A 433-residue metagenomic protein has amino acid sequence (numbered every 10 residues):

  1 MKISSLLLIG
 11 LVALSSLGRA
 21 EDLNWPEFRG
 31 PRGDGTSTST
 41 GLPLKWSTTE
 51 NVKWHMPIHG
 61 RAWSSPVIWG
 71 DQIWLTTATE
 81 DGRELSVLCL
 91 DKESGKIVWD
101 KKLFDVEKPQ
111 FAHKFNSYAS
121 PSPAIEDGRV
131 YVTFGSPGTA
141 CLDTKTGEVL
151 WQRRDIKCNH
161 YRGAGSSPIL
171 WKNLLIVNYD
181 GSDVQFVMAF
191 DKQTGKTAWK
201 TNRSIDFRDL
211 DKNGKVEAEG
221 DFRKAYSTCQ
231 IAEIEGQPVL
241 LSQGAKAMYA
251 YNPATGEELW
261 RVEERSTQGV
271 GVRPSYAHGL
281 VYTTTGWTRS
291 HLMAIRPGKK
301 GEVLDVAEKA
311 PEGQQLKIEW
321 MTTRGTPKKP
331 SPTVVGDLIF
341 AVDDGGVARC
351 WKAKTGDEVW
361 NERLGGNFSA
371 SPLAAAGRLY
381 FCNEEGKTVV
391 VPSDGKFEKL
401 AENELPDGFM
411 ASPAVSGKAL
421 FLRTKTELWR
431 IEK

Functional and structural regions predicted by a protein language model:
M1-L7: Bacterial N-terminal signal peptides that target proteins for export
L7-S15: Bacterial N-terminal signal peptides
G18-K433: Noncatalytic, solvent-exposed loop/strand surfaces of beta-propeller-type extracellular/periplasmic domains
